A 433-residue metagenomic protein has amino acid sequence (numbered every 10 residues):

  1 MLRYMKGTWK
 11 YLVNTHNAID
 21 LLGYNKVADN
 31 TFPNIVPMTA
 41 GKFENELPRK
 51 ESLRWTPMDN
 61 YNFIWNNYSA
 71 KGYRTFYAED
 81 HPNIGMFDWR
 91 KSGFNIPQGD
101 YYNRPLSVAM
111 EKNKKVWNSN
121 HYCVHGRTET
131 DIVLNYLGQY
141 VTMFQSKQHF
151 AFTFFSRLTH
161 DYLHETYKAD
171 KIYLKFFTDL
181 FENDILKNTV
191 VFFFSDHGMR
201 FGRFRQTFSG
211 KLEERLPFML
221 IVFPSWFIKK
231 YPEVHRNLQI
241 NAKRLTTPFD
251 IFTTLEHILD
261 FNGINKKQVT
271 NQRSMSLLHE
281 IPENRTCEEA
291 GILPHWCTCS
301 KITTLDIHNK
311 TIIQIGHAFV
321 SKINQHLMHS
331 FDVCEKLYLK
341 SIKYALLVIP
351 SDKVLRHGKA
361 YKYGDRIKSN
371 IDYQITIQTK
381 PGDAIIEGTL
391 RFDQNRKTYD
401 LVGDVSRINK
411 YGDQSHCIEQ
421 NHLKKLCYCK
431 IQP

Functional and structural regions predicted by a protein language model:
M1, Y73-T75, F177, K187-V190 (+1 more regions): Conserved beta-strand->loop/alpha-helix structural units within folded catalytic cores of enzymes with alpha/beta
M1-F150, F154-H164, D250, T254 (+1 more regions): Active-site-proximal alpha/beta segments of enzymes that process anionic O-linked groups
H16-D20, E46, G72, Q145-Q148 (+7 more regions): Eukaryotic basic, amphipathic alpha-helical target segments in cytosolic regions
D29-E46, S156, T207-N262: Substrate-binding rim/cap in mid-to-C-terminal beta-strand-loop elements of soluble/periplasmic
P48-T56, N120-G126, R157-T166, T178-F181 (+4 more regions): Active-site rim elements
R90-P97, E182-N188, F193-V234, I264-A290: Histidine-centered active-site microenvironments of extracellular/periplasmic hydrolases and transferases
Y122, L259, G263-P433: Phosphate/adenylate-binding glycine loop and adjacent helical scaffold
